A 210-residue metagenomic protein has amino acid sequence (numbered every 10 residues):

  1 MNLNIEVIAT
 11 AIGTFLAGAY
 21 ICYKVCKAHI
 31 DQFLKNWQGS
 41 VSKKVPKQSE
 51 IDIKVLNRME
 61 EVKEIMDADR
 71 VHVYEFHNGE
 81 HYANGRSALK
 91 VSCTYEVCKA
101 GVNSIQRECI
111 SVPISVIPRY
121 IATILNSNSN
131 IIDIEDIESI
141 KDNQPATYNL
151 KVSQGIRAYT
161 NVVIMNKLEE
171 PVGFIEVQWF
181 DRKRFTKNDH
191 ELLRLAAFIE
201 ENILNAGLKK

Functional and structural regions predicted by a protein language model:
I5-G101, K210: Intrinsically disordered, low-complexity terminal regulatory regions
I51-R58, I114-R119, E191-A197: Well-ordered, non-membrane alpha-helical segments in soluble/globular domains
I65, S153-I156: Alpha-helix termination/capping residues and helix-transition junctions
R70, Y148, N161, F174: Short hydrophobic/aromatic beta-strand element in the GNAT-like acyltransferase core that lines or flanks the acyl-donor
L89-Q154: Regulatory sensory and allosteric helical modules in signal-transduction proteins and certain transcription factors
A158-M165: Short hydrophobic beta-strand micro-motif common in sensory/regulatory domains
M165-P171: Flexible loop/coil segments at beta-strand boundaries within sensory signal-transduction domains
V172-K210: Juxtadomain coupling helices with adjacent low-complexity linkers
